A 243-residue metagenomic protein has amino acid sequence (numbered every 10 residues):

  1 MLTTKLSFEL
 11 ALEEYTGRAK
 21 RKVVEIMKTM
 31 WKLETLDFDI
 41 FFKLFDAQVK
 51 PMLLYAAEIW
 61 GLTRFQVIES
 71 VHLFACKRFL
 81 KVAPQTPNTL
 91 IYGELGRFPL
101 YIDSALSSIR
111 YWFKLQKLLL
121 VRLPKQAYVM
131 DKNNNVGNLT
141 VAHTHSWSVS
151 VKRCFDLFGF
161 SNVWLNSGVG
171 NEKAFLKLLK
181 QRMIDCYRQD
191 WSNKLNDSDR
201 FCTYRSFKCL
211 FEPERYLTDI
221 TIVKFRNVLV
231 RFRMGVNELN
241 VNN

Functional and structural regions predicted by a protein language model:
M1-D131: Non-catalytic, peripheral interaction segments enriched in hydrophobic/basic residues
P84, A142-W147, T221: Residue-level preference for nonpolar/small residues embedded in alpha-helices
G96, G137-V141, W147-V151: Long, internal protein-protein interaction and assembly surfaces
F113-K117, R122, Q126-N133, W147-L157 (+1 more regions): Nuclease-adjacent, charged terminal/linker segments that flank catalytic cores
R153-N243: Helix/loop segments that flank and initiate small ligand/metal-binding modules
